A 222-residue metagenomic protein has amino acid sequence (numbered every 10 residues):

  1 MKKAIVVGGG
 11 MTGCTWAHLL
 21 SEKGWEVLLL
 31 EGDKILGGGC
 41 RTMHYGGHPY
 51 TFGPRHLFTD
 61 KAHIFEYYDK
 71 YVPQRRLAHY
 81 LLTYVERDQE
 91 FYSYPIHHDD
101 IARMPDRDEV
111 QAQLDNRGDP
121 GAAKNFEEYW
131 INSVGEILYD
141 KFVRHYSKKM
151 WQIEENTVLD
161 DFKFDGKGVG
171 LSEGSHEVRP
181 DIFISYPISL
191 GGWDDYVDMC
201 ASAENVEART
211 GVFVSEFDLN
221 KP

Functional and structural regions predicted by a protein language model:
K2-L29: N-terminal Rossmann-like FAD-binding beta1-loop-alpha1 element of flavoenzymes
S21-H44: Glycine-rich FAD pyrophosphate-binding loop
E26, P73, N205-A208: Conserved beta-strand segments of alpha/beta enzyme cores
C40-H44, Y68, V143: Short, flexible helix/strand-to-coil boundary loops that buttress conserved ligand/catalytic motifs in alpha/beta
M43-T51, E177-D181: Short glycine/proline- and charge-enriched loop/turn segments that cap or connect secondary-structure elements
G46-D119: Dinucleotide-binding Rossmann-like beta1-alpha1 core, especially the glycine-rich loop that anchors the ADP
E90, A102, D106-L219: Active-site/ligand-binding neighborhood in enzyme catalytic cores
